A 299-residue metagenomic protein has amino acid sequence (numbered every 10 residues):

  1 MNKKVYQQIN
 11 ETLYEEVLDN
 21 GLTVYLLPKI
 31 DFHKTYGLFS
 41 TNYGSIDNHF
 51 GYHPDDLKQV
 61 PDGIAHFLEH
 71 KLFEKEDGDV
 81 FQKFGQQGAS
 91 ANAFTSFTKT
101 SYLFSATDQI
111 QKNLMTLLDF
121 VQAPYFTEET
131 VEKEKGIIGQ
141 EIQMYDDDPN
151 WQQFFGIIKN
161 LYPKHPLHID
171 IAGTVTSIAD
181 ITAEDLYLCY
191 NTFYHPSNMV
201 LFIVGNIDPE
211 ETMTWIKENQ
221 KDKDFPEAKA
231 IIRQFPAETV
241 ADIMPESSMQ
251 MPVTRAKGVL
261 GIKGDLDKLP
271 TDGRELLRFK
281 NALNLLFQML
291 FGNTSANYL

Functional and structural regions predicted by a protein language model:
M1-D79, Y190, Y194-Y298: His/Glu-rich zincin catalytic helix
V17, K75, D79-I231, G264 (+2 more regions): Charge-rich, well-structured scaffold segments of protease-associated domains
